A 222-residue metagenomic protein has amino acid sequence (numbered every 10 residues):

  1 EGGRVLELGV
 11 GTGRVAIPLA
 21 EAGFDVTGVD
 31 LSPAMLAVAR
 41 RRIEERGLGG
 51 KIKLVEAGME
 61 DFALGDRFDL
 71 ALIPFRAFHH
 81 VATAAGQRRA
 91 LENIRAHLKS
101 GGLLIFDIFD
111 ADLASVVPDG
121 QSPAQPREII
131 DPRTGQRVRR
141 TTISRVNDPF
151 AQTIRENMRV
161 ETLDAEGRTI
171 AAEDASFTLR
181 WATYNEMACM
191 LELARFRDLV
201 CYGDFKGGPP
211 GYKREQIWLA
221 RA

Functional and structural regions predicted by a protein language model:
G2-G11: Conserved class I S-adenosyl-L-methionine
R14: Conserved SAM/SAH-binding loop-helix junction of Class I S-adenosyl-L-methionine-dependent methyltransferases
I17-D61: Class I SAM-dependent methyltransferase SAM/SAH-binding core
E60-L70: A short acidic, Gly/Pro-enriched loop at the edge of an enzyme's catalytic core that lines a small-molecule cofactor
R88-S100: A short glycine-rich, Lys/Arg-flanked "PGG" loop and its adjoining helix->strand segment in the class I
G101-I108: Conserved beta-strand signature within the Rossmann-like core of class I S-adenosyl-L-methionine
I108-N185: SAM-dependent methyltransferase
A175-A222: C-terminal lobe and adjacent flexible extensions of AdoMet/dcAdoMet transferase-like proteins
